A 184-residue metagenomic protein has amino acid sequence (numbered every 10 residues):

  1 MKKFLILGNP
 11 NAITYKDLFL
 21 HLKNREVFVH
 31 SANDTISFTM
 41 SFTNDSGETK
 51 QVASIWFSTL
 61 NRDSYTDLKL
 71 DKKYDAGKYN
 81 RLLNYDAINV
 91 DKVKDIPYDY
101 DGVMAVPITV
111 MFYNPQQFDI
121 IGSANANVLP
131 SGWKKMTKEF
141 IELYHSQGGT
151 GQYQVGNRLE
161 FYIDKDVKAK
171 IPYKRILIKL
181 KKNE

Functional and structural regions predicted by a protein language model:
M1-E184: Class I S-adenosyl-L-methionine-dependent methyltransferase catalytic core
